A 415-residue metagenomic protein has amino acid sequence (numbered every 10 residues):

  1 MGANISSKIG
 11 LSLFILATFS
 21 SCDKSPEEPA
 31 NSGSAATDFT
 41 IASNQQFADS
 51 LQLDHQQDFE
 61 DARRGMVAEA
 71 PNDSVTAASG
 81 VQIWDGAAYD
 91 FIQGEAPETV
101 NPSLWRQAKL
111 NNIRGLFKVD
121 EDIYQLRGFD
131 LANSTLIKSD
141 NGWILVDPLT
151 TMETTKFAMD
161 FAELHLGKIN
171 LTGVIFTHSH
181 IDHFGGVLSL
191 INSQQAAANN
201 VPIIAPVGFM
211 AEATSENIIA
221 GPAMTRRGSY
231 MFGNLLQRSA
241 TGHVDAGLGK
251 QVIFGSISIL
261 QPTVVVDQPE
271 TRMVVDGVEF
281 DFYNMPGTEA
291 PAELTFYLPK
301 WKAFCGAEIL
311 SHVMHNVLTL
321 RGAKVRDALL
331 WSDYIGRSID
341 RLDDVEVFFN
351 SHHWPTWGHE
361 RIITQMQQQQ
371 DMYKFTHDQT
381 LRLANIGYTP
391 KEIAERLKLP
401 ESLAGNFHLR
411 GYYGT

Functional and structural regions predicted by a protein language model:
M1-G10: Bacterial N-terminal signal peptides that target proteins for export
T18-S21: C-terminal motif of bacterial Sec signal peptides marking the signal peptidase cleavage site
P26-L104, E216, G221-V252, D340-V347 (+1 more regions): Accessory terminal helices/loops
K109-K168, L294-Y297, K302-E308: Conserved beta-strand hairpin/beta-sheet module of binuclear metal-dependent hydrolase folds, prominently
K118, G167, A211-M285, L330-L342: Metallo-beta-lactamase
F129, I137-K138, T155-A158, G186-V187 (+5 more regions): Short, solvent-exposed loop/turn and secondary-structure capping segments
N141-G142, E153-P202: Active-site metal-binding motif and surrounding structural segment of the metallo-beta-lactamase
W143, T150-M152, F254, S258-T263 (+2 more regions): Metallo-beta-lactamase
